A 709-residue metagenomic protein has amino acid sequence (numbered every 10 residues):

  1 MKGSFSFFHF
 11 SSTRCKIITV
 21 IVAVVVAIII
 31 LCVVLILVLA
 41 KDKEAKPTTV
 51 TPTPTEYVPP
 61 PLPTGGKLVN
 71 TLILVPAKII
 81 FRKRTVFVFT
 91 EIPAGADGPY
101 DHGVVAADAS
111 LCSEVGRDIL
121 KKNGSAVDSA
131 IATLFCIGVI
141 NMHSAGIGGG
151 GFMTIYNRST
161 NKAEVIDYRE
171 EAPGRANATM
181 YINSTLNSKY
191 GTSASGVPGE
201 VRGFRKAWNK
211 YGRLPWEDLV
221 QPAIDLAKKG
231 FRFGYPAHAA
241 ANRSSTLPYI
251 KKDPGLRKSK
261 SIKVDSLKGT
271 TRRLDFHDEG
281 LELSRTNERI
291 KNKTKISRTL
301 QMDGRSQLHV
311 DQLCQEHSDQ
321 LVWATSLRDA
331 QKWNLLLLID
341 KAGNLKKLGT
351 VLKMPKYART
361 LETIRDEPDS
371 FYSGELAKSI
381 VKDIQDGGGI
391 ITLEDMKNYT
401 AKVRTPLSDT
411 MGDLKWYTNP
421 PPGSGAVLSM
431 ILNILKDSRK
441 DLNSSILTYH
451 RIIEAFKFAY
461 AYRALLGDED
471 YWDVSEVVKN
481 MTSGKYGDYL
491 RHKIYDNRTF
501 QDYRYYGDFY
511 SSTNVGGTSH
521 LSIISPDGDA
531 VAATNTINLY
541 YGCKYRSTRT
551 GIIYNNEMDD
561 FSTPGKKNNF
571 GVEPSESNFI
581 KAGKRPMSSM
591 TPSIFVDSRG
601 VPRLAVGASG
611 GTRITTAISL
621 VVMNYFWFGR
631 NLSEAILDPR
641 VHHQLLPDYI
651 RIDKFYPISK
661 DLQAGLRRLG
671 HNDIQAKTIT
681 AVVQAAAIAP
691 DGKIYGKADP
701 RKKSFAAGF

Functional and structural regions predicted by a protein language model:
M1-V24: Helix-loop boundary elements of multi-pass alpha-helical membrane proteins
K16-P47: Alpha-helical transmembrane segments in eukaryotic/viral proteins
P54-Y57, P61-N70, F81-R84, D253-K268 (+9 more regions): Internal maturation/activation junctions in enzymes
Y57-L72, F81-D118, A126-H277, K295-D366 (+3 more regions): Noncatalytic scaffold domains of N-terminal-nucleophile
V139-Y156, T160-E164, I390-T392, D529-S598 (+2 more regions): Active-site rim segments in enzyme catalytic domains, especially the processed small/beta chain of N-terminal
A401, H450-V515, S525-D527, D560 (+4 more regions): C-terminal catalytic domains of large/alpha subunits in multi-subunit enzymes
Y417-G425, S522, T534-Y545, G607-T615: Glycine-rich phosphate/pyrophosphate-binding beta-alpha loops
